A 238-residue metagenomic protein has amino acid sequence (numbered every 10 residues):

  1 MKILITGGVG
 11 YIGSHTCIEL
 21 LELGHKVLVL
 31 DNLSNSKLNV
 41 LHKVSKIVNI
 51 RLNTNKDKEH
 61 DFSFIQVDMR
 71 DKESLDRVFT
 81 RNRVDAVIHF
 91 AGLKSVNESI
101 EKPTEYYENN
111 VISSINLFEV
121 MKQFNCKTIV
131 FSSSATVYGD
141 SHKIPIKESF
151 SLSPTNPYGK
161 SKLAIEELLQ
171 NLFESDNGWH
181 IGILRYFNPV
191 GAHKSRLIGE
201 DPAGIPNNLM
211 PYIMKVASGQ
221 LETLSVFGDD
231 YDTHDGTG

Functional and structural regions predicted by a protein language model:
M1-A192: N-terminal Rossmann-like NAD(P)+-binding domain of SDR-like oxidoreductases, especially those catalyzing
Q170-G238: NAD(P)-dependent short-chain dehydrogenase/reductase
